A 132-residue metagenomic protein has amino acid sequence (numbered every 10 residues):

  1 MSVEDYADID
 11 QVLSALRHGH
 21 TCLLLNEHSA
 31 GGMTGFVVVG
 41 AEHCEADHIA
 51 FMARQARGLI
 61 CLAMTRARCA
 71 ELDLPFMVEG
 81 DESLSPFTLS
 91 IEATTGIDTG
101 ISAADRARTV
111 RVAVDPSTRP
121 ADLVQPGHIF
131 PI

Functional and structural regions predicted by a protein language model:
M1-I132: Catalytic domains of riboflavin
